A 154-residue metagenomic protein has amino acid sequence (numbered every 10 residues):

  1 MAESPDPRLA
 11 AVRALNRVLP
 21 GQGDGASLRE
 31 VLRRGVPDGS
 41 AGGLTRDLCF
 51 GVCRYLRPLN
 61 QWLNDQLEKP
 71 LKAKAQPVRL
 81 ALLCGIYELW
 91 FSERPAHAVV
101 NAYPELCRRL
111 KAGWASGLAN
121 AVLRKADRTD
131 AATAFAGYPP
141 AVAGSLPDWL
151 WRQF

Functional and structural regions predicted by a protein language model:
M1-F154: Class I Rossmann-like S-adenosyl-L-methionine
